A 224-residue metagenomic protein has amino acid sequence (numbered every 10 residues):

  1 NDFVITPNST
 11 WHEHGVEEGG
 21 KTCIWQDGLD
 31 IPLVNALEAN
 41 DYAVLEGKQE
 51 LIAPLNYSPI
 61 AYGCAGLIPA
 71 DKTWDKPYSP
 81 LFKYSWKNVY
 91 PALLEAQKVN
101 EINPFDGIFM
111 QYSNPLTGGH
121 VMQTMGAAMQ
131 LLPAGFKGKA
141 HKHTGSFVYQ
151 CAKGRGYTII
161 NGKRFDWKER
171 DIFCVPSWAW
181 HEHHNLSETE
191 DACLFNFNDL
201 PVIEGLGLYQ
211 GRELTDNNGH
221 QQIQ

Functional and structural regions predicted by a protein language model:
N1-E18, W25, I160, W167-S187 (+1 more regions): Conserved metal-binding segment of the jelly-roll/cupin
N1-F3, L33, L45-E50, R164-F173 (+4 more regions): Short amphipathic alpha-helical linker/capping segments at the junctions of internal repeats and modular domains
V4, N8-Y62: Contiguous mid-protein beta-loop-alpha structural module that forms a pocket-lining wall or clamp of enzyme active
V4-I5, G19-A39, Y149, T189-Q210 (+1 more regions): A short hydrophobic beta-strand segment most commonly corresponding to one strand of the jelly-roll/cupin
G15-V16, V121-M122, K137-H143, H184-L186: Short histidine-centered beta-strand/loop micro-motifs that create catalytic or ligand/metal-coordination sites
V44, K48-T124, A128, Q210 (+1 more regions): A short, N-terminal "cap"/entry segment at the start of jelly-roll beta-barrel domains of the cupin/DSBH fold
G107, T124-A127, G145-S146, R155 (+3 more regions): Active-site lining segments that contact anionic ligands and/or coordinate catalytic metals
T124, M129-A134, H141-I160, F197-N198: Short, conserved beta-strand element in jelly-roll/cupin
